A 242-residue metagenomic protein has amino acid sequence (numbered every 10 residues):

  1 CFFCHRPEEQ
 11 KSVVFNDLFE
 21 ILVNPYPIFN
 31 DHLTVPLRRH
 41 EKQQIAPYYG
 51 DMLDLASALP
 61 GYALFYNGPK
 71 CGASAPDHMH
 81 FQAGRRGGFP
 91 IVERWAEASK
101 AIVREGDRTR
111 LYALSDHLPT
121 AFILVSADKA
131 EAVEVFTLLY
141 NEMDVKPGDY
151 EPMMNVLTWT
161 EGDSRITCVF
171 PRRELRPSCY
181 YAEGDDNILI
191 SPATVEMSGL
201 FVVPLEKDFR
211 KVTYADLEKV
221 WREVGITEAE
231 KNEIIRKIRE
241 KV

Functional and structural regions predicted by a protein language model:
C1-D51, S74, R86-I123, K129-V242: Active-site microenvironments that recognize anionic phosphate/pyrophosphate groups
L55: An anion-binding catalytic pocket shared by soluble metabolic enzymes
A58-V92: Active-site beta-strand/loop microenvironment that shapes enzyme catalytic pockets
